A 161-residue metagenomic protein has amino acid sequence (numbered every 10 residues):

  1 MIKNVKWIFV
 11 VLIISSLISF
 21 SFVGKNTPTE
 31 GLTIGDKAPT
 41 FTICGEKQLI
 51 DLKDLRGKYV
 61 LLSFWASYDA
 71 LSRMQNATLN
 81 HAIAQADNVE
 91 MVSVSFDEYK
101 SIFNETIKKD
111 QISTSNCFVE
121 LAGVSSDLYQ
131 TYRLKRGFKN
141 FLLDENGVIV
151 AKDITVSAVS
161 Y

Functional and structural regions predicted by a protein language model:
M1-T29: Bacterial Sec-dependent N-terminal signal peptides
V23-D51: N-terminal "domain-start" segment that seeds a small globular fold
D51-L55, L128-Y132, Y161: Short amphipathic alpha-helix with an adjacent loop that forms part of the alpha/beta core around
R56-G57, S63-H81: Conserved redox-active cysteine motifs that mediate thiol-disulfide chemistry, especially di-cysteine Cys-X(1-2)-Cys
L61-L62, M91, N140: Hydrophobic beta-strand anchors of alpha/beta hydrolase catalytic cores
R73-D110, V124-Y129: Structural microenvironment flanking redox-active thiols in thiol-disulfide oxidoreductases
K108-E145: Short, internal strand/loop/helix patches that form the active-site neighborhood or redox-interaction surface
R136-K139, D144-Y161: Non-catalytic, surface beta->alpha helical segment in thiol-disulfide oxidoreductase systems
